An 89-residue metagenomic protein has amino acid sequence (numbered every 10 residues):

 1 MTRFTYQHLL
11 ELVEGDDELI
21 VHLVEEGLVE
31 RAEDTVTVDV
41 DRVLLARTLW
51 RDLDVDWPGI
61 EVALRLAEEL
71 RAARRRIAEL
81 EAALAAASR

Functional and structural regions predicted by a protein language model:
T2-Q7, E11, D17-V21, E25-E33 (+1 more regions): Arg/Lys-rich, alpha-helical DNA-contact motif
